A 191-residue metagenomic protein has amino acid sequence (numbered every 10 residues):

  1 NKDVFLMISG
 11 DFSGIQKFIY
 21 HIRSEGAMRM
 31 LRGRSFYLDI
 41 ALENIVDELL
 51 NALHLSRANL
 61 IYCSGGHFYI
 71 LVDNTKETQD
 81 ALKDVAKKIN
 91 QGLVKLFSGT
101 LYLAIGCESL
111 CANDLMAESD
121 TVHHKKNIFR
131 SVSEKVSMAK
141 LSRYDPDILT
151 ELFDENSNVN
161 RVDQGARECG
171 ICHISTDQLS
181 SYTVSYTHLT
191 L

Functional and structural regions predicted by a protein language model:
N1-L191: Regulatory and interdomain segments flanking nucleotide-handling catalytic cores in signaling/defense enzymes
